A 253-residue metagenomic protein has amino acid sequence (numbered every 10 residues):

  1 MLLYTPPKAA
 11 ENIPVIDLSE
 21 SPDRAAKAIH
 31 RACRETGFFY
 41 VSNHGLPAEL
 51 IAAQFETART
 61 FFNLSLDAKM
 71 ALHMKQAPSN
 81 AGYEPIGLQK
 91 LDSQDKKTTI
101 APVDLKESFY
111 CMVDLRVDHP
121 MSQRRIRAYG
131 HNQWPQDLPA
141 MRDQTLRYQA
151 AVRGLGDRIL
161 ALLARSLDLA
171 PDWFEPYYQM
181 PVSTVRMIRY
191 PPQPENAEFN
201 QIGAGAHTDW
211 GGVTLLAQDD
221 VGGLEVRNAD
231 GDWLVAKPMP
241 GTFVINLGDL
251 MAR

Functional and structural regions predicted by a protein language model:
M1-R253: Peripheral, non-catalytic segments flanking oxidoreductase cores
